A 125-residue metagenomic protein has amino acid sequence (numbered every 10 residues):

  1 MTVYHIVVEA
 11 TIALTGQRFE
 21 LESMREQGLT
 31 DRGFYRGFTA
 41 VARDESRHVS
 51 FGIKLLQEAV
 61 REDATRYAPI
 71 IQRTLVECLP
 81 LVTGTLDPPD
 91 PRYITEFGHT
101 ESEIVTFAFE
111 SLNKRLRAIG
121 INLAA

Functional and structural regions predicted by a protein language model:
M1-A125: Non-heme di-metal
